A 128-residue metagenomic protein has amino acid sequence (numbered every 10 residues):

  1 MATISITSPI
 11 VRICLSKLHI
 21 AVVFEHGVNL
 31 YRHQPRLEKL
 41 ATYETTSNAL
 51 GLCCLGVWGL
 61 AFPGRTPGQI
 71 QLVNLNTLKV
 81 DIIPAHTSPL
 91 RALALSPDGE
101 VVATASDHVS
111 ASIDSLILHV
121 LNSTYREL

Functional and structural regions predicted by a protein language model:
M1, L30-Y43, P63-L90, D107-E127: Per-blade loop-tip surfaces of WD-repeat and WD-like beta-propellers in eukaryotic adaptors/scaffolds
M1-A41: Eukaryotic helix-linker segments that join adjacent hydrophobic helices
T7-C14, E44-G56, G68, S88-L95: Canonical WD40 repeat/beta-propeller blade segments in eukaryotic WD-repeat proteins
V23-E25, G64-R65, P97, S106-D107: Structural signature of WD-repeat beta-propellers
G27, Q69, V101: Conserved beta-strand and immediately adjacent loop positions that scaffold enzyme active sites
G99-V102, L116: SNARE-motif-like long amphipathic alpha-helical rods in endomembrane trafficking proteins
